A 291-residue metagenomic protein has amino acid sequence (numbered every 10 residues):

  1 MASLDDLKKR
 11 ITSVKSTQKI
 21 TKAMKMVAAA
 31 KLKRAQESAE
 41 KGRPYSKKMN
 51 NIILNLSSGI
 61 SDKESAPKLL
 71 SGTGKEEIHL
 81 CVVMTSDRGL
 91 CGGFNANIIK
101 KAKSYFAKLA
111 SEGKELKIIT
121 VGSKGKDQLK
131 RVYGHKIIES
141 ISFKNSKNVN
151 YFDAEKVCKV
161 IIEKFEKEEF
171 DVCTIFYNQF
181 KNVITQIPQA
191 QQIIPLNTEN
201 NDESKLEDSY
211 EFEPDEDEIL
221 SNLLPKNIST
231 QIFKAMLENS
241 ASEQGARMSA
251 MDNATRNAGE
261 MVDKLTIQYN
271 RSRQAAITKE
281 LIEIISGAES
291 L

Functional and structural regions predicted by a protein language model:
M1-L291: C-terminal beta-strand-loop-alpha-helix "lid" module of Rossmann-like NAD(P)-dependent dehydrogenases
